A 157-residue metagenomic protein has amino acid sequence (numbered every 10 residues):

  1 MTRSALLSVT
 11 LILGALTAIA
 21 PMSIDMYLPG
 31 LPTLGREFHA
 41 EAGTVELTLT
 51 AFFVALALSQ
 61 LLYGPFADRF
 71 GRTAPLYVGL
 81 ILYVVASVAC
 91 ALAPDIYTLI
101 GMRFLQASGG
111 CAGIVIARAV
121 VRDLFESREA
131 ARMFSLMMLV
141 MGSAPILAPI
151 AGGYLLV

Functional and structural regions predicted by a protein language model:
M1-A20: Cytosolic juxtamembrane N-terminal segment immediately preceding the first transmembrane helix of multi-pass
L16, V78-L82, A86, M102 (+1 more regions): Residue-level signature of the transmembrane alpha-helical cores of Major Facilitator Superfamily-type secondary
D25, F53-L61, P145-I146: Residue-level signature of mid-helix packing/kink "hotspots" within the transmembrane helices of 12-pass Major
G30-L58: Extracellular/periplasmic helix-loop-helix junction of adjacent transmembrane segments in MFS-like secondary
L34-G35, F66-A67, A151-V157: Interfacial helix-cap and linker-helix signal at transmembrane-aqueous boundaries of multi-pass secondary transporters
L58-Y97: Conserved MFS/SLC helix-loop-helix module at the cytosolic interface between two early adjacent transmembrane helices
T98, L136-V157: Helix-loop-helix hairpin linking two adjacent transmembrane segments in secondary transporters
M102-V140: Cytoplasmic helix-loop-helix junction between adjacent transmembrane helices in 12-TM secondary transporters
